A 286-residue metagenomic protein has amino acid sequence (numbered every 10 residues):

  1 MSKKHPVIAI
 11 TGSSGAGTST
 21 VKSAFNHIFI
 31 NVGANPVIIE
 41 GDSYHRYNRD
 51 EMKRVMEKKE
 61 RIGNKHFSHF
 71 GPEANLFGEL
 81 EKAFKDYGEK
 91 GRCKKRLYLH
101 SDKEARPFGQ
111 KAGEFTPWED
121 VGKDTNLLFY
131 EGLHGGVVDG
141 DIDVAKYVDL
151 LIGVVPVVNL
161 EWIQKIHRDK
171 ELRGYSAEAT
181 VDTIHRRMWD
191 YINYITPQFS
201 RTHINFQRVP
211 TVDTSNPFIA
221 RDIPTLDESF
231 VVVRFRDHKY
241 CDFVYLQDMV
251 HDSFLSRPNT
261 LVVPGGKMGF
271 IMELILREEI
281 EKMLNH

Functional and structural regions predicted by a protein language model:
S2-I8, T125: Pre-Walker A (Motif I) flank of P-loop NTPase domains
S13: P-loop (Walker A) phosphate-binding loop of NTP-binding proteins
T18: Conserved lysine of the Walker
V21-K22, N26: Post-Walker A alpha-helix
V32-E40, Y44-E104: Conserved nucleotide-sensing/catalytic segment adjacent to the nucleotide-binding pocket in NTP-handling enzymes
P72-V144, R186-F199, V209, D213 (+1 more regions): Glycine-rich phosphate-binding loop used to anchor ATP phosphates in small-molecule kinases, encompassing both
E114-K123, V144-K146, V158-H286: C-terminal accessory "lid"/substrate-recognition subdomains
L128, L151-I152, N205-F206: Short, well-ordered beta-strand core segments
